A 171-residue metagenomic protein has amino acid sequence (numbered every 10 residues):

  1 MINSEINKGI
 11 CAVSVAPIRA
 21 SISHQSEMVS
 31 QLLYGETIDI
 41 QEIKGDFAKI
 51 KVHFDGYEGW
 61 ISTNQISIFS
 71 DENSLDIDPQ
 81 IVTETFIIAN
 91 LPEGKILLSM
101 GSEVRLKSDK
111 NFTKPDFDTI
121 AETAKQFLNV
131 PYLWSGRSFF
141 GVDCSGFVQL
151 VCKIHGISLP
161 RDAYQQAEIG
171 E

Functional and structural regions predicted by a protein language model:
M1-N7, S23, E27-S30, Y34-T37 (+2 more regions): Boundary regions of SH3-family modules and the immediately adjacent low-complexity/disordered segments in eukaryotic
E5-R19, N73-F86, K153-E168: Short, basic/aromatic beta-hairpin or loop at an interaction surface
C11-S14, E42-D46: A short, compositionally biased
V13, F127, R137: Residue-level signal for pocket-adjacent positions within structured domains
P17, E36-D39: Residues located in well-ordered beta-strands
Y132-E171: Catalytic cysteine-centered active-site loop
